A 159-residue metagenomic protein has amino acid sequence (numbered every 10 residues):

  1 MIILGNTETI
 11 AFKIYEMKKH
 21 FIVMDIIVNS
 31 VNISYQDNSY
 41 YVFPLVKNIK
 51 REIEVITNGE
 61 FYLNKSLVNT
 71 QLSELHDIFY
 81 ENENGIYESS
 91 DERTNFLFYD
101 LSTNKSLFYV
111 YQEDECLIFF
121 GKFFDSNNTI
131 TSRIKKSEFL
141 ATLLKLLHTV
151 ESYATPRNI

Functional and structural regions predicted by a protein language model:
M1-I159: Preference for intrinsically disordered or flexible, low-complexity segments and adjacent hinge/connector residues
